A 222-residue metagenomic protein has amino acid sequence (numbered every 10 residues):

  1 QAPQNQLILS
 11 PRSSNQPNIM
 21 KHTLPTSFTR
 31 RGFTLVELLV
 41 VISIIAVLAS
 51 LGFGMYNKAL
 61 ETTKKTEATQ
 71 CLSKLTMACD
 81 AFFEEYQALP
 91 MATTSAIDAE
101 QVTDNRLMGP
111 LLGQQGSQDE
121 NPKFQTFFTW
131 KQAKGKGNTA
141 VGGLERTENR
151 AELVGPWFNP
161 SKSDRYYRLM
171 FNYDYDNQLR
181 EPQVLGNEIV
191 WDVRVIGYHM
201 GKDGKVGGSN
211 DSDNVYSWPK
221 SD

Functional and structural regions predicted by a protein language model:
Q1-F33: N-terminal leader/signal peptides at the extreme start of proteins
N5-R12, L24, S43, S209 (+1 more regions): A ubiquitous, low-specificity "background" feature that marks scattered single residues across proteins without
I8, I19, T34, I42-I45 (+4 more regions): Weak global preference for isoleucine
S10-N15, F28, I42-S43, G52 (+2 more regions): Generic low-complexity, intrinsically disordered sequence content enriched in small uncharged/hydrophobic residues
T29-A59, A68: N-terminal single-pass transmembrane signal-anchor helix
K65, T69-D222: N-terminal pilin/flagellin-like segments and related low-complexity appendage regions
